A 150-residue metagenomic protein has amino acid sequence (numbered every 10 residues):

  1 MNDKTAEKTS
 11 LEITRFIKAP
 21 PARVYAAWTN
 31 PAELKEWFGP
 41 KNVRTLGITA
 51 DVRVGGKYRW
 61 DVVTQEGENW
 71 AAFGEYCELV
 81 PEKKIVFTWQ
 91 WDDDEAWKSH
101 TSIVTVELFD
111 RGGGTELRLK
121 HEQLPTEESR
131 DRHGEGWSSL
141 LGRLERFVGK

Functional and structural regions predicted by a protein language model:
M1-R44: Hydrophobic ligand-binding cavity/cleft-lining segments
K8-T14, P21, K57, A71 (+3 more regions): Intrinsic-disorder/low-complexity, polar/charged segments enriched in Ser/Thr/Lys/Arg/Asp/Glu/Gln
E12-I13, A32-N69: Short beta-edge strand/loop motif at the mouth of beta-sheet-based domains
R15, G47-I48, A72-E78, T101-F109: Hydrophobic/aromatic beta-strand elements that line small-molecule binding cavities or substrate pockets in beta-rich
P21-A22, D51-R53, C77-K84, E107-E116: A short, structured loop/turn motif at beta-sheet edges
V24, L34, Y58, Y76 (+4 more regions): Hydrophobic pocket/interface hotspot
V86-S138: Beta-strand/loop substructures that line and gate deep hydrophobic ligand-binding cavities in soluble
L141-G149: Short amphipathic alpha-helical signal-transduction/dimerization elements
